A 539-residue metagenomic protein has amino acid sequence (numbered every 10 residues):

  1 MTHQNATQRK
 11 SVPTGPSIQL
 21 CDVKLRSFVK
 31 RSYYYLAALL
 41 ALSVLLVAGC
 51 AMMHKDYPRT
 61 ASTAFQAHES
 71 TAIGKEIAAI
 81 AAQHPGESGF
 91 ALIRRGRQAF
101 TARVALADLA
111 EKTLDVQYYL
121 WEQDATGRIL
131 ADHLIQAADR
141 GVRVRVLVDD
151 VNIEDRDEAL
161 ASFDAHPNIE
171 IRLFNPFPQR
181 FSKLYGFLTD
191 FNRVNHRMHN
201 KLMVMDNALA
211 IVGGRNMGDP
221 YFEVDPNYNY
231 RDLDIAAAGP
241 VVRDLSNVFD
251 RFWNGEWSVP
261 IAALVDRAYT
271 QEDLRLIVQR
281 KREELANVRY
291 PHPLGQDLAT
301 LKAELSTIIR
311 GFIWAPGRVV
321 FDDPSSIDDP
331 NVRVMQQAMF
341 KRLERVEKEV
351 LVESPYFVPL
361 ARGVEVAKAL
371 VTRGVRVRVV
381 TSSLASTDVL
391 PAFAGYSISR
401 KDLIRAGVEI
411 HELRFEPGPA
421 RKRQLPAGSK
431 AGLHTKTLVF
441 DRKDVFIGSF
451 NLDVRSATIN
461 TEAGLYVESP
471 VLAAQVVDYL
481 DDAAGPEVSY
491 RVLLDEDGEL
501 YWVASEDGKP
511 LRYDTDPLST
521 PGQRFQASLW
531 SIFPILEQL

Functional and structural regions predicted by a protein language model:
F28-L39: N-terminal Sec-pathway targeting helices
Y34, G49-K201, M205-L539: Charged, low-complexity intrinsically disordered terminal segments
A37-V47: Bacterial N-terminal signal peptides
